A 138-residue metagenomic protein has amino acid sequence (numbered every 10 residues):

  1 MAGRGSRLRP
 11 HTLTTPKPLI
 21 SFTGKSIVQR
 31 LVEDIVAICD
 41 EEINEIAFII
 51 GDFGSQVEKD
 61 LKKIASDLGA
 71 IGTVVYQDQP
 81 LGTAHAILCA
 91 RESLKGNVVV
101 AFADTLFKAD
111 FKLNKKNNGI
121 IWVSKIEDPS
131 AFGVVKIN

Functional and structural regions predicted by a protein language model:
M1-G3, I46, V135-N138: Short intrinsically disordered, low-complexity coil segments enriched in acidic
M1-L13: N-terminal nucleotide-binding beta1-loop-alpha1 segment
G3, D104, K125: Active-site glycine-centered loops adjacent to acidic/histidine catalytic or metal-binding residues that shape
R7, S21, K25-L106, F111: Conserved N-terminal catalytic core of the sugar/cofactor nucleotidyltransferase
L19, V74, G119-I121: Conserved beta-strand scaffold positions in the cores of enzyme catalytic domains, especially in NTP/NDP-utilizing
F107-N138: Conserved core of the sugar-phosphate nucleotidyltransferase
